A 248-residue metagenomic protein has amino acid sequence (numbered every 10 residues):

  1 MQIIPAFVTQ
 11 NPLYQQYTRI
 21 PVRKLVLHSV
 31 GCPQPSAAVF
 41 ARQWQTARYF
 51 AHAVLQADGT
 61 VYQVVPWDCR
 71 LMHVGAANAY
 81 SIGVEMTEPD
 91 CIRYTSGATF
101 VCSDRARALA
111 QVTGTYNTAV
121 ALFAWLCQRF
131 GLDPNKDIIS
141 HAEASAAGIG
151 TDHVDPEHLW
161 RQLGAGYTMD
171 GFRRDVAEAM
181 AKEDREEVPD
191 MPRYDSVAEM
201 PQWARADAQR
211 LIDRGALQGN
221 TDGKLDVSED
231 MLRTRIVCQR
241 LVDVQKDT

Functional and structural regions predicted by a protein language model:
M1-A77: N-terminal catalytic cores of peptidoglycan-degrading enzymes
Q2-V8, Y14-R19, P89-D190: Basic/polar, cationic surfaces and motifs that engage anionic cell-wall and phosphate/carboxylate ligands
I20, A77, A108-Y116, V197-A204 (+2 more regions): Solvent-exposed, acidic/flexible segments
S29-G31, F123-G131, V176, M180 (+2 more regions): Sec/Tat-exported extracytoplasmic proteins
P33, P89-I92, Q218: A short, flexible beta-alpha/helix-coil linker loop
E187-T248: Short, solvent-exposed alpha-helical surface patches in non-cytosolic proteins
